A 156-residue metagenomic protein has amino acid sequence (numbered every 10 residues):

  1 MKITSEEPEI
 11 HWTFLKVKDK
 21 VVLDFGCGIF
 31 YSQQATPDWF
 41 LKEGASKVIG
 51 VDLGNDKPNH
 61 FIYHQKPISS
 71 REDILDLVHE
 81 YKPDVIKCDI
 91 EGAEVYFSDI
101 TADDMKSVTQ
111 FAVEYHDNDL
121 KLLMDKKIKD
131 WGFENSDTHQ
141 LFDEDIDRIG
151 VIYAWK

Functional and structural regions predicted by a protein language model:
M1-V51, D117, M124-K126, W131-K156: S-adenosyl-L-methionine
K2-S5, I68-E72, G92: Conserved phosphate-coordination/catalytic loops
P8, Q34, R71-E72, V95-S98 (+1 more regions): Structural motif corresponding to alpha-helix initiation and N-cap regions
H11-K16, D73-Y81, D99-D103: Short amphipathic alpha-helix with an adjacent loop that forms part of the alpha/beta core around
C27, L53, K66-S69, I90 (+1 more regions): Hydrophobic pocket-lining residues within nucleotide cofactor-binding pockets
G28-A35, D56, E91-F97: Short acidic, Gly/Ser-rich segments with clustered Asp/Glu that frequently serve as metal-coordination loops in enzyme
G54-E80, V85: S-adenosyl-L-methionine
H60-I62, Y81-K156: Conserved acidic-Pro-Pro-aromatic motif
